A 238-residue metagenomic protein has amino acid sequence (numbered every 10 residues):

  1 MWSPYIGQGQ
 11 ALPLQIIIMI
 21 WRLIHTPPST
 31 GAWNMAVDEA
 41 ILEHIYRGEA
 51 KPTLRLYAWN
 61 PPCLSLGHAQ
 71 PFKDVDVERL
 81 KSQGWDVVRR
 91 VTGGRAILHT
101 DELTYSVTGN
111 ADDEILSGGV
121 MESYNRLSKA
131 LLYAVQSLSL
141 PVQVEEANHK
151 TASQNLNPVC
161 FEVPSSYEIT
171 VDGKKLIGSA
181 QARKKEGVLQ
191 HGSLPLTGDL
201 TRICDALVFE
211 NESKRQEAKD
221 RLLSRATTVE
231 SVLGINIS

Functional and structural regions predicted by a protein language model:
S3, Q10-P13: Short, low-complexity intrinsically disordered segments enriched in A/P/G/S/L with frequent Arg, especially at protein
I18-S82, D86-R90, C160, T170 (+2 more regions): Active-site loop/lid in soluble adenylation, ligation, and acyl-transfer enzymes
V77-L116: A glycine-rich, hydrophobic loop/mini-helix early in the fold
V107-Y124, T227-I237: Short histidine-centered catalytic/ligand-binding loop motif
K129-S153, K184-S238: Long, positively charged amphipathic alpha-helical accessory segments at protein N-termini or as interdomain linkers
V144-V171: Beta-rich nucleic-acid/ligand-interaction surfaces
S179-A182: Non-catalytic, conserved peripheral segments adjacent to functional cores
